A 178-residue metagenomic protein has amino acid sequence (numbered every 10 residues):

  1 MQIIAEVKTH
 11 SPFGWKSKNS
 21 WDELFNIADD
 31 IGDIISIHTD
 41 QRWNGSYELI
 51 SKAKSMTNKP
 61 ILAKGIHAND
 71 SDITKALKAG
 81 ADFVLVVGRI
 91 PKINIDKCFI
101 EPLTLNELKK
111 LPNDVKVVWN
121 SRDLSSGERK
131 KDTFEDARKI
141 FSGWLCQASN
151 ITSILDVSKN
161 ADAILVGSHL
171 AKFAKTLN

Functional and structural regions predicted by a protein language model:
M1-L62, H67-K75, A79, I90 (+5 more regions): Conserved N-terminal beta1-alpha1 strand-loop-helix module at the mouth
F83: Conserved phosphoryl-transfer motifs of two-component systems
